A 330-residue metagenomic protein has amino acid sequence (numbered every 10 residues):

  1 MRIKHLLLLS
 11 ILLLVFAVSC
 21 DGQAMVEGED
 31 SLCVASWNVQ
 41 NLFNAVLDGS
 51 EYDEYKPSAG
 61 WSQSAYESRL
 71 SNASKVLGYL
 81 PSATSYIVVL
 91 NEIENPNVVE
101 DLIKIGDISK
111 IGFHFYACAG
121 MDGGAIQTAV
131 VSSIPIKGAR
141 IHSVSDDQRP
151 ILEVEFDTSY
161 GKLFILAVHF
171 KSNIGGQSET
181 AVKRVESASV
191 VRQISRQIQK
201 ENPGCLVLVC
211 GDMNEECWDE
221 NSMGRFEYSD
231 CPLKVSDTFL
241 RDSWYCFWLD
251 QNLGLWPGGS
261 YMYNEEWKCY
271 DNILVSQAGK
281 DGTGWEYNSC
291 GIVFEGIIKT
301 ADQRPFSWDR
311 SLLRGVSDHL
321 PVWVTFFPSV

Functional and structural regions predicted by a protein language model:
M1-L7: Bacterial N-terminal signal peptides that target proteins for export
L8-A17: Bacterial N-terminal signal peptides
V18-I105, G120-M121, R304, W308-R310 (+1 more regions): N-terminal, active-site-proximal structural segment of metallo-dependent hydrolase catalytic domains
C20-A24, Q197-V207, E215-V330: Metal-dependent phosphoester-hydrolase catalytic domains
V34-V39, A73-E100, I165, V191-G224 (+3 more regions): Active-site beta-strand/loop signature of hydrolases that rely on acidic residues for catalysis
V39, I93-K171: Structured beta-strand-rich core segments of catalytic domains in phosphoester-bond hydrolases
S50, L166-T180: Active-site His/acidic residue clusters
P57-S64, T84-L90, C118, I141 (+3 more regions): Second-shell loop/turn segments in exported
